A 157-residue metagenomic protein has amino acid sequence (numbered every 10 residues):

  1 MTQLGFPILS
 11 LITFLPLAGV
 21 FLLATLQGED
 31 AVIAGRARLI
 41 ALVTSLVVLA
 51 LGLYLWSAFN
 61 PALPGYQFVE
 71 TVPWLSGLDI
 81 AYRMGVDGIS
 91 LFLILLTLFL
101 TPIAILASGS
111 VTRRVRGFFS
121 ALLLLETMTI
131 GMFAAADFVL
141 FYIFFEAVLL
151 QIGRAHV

Functional and structural regions predicted by a protein language model:
M1-S10, L23-L106, R113-L122: Transmembrane helix-loop-helix hairpins at membrane boundaries of multipass inner-membrane proteins
T2-F6, S110-T112, F133-Y142: Membrane-interface helix caps and helix-loop-helix hairpins in membrane proteins
I12, R83-M84, F133, Y142: Residue-level signal for helical boundary/lining positions with a hydrophobic bias
F14, W74, G109, F133 (+1 more regions): Tryptophan-centered motif/residue detector
L15, G19, T44-V47, L100 (+2 more regions): Transmembrane alpha-helical core residues of multi-pass small-molecule transporters, especially secondary transporters
E29-A37, G117-L124, M128-H156: Alpha-helical multi-pass transmembrane bundles of energy-transducing inner-membrane proteins
